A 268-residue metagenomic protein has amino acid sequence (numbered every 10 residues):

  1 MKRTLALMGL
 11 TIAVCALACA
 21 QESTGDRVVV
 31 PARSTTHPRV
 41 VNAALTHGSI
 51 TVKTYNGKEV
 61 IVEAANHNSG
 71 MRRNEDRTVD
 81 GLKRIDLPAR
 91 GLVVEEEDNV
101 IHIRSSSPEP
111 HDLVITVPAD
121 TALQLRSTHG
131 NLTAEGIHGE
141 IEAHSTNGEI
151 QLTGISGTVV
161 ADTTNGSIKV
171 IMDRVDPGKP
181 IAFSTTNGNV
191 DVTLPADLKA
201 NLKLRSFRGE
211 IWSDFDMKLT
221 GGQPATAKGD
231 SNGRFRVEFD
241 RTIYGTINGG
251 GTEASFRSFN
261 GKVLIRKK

Functional and structural regions predicted by a protein language model:
M1-T4: Positively charged n-region of N-terminal signal peptides that target proteins for export
L7-A16: Bacterial N-terminal signal peptides
C19-R126, E135-G136, E142, Q151-T153 (+5 more regions): Acidic (Asp/Glu) and glycine-rich low-complexity loops/linkers that are typically intrinsically disordered
